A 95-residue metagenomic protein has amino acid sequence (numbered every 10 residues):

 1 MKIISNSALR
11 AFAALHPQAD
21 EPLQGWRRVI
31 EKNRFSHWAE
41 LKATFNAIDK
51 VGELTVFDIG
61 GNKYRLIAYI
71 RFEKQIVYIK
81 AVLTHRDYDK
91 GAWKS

Functional and structural regions predicted by a protein language model:
M1-K63, R71-Y78, R86-S95: Basic, Lys/Arg-enriched alpha-helical interface segments
L83: Compact, Lys/Arg-rich rRNA/RNP-binding cores from ribosome-related proteins
